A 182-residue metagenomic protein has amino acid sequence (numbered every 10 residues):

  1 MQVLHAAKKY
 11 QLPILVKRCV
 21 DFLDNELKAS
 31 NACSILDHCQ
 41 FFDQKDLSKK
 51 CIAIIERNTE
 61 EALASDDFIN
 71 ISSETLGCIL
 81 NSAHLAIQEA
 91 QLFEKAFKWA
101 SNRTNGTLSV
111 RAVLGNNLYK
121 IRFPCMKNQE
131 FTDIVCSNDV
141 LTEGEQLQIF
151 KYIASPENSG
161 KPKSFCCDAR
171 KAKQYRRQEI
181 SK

Functional and structural regions predicted by a protein language model:
M1-K182: Alpha-helical scaffold in the C-terminal half of BTB/POZ domains and their immediate C-terminal extension
